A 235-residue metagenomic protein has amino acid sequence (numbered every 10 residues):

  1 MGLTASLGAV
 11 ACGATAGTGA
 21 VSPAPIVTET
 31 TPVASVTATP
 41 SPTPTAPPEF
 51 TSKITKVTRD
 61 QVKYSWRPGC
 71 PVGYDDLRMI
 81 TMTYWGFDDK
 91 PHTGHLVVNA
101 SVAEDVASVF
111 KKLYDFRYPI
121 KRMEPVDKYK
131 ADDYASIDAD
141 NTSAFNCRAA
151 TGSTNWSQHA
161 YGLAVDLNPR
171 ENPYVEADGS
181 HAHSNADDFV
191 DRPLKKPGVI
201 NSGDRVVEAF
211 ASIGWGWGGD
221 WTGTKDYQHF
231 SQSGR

Functional and structural regions predicted by a protein language model:
M1-L3: N-terminal export and membrane-targeting signals
S6-W66: N-terminal low-complexity, Pro/Thr-rich disordered segments that flank secretion/membrane-targeting signals
A11-G13, G69-P71, N146: Sequence contexts marking disulfide-bonded cysteines in secreted/extracellular proteins
T39-I54, G69-G73, D89, V102-A103 (+7 more regions): Post-signal peptide N-terminal regions of Sec-secreted extracellular proteins
P42-Y84, H92-H95, W156-S157: Compositionally biased intrinsically disordered regions enriched in Thr/Gly
V72-I137: Active-site acidic/histidine clusters and adjacent loop/turn architecture that either coordinate catalytic ions
M123-Y161, N172-Y174: Active-site-adjacent loop/helix surface patches within enzyme catalytic domains that shape the substrate-binding cleft
A149-W156, Y161-R235: Catalytic cores and adjacent binding grooves of peptidoglycan-active enzymes
